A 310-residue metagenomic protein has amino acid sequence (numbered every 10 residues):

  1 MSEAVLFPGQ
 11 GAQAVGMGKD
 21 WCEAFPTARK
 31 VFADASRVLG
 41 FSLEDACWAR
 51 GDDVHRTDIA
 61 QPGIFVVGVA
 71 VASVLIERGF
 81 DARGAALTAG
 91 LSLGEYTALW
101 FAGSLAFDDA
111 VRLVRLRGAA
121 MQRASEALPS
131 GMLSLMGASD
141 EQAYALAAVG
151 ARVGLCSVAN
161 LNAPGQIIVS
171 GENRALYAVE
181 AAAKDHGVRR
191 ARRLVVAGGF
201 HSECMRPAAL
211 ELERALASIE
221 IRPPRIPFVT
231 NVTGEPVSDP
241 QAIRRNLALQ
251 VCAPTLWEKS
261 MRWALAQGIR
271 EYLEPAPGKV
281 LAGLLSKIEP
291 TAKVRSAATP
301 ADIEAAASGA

Functional and structural regions predicted by a protein language model:
M1-Y144, R190, L194, E271-A305: FabD-like malonyl-/acyl-CoA
Q10-A12, R37-L39, A102-A253: Alpha/beta catalytic cores of group-transfer enzymes, especially the acyltransferase/condensing modules of polyketide
G68, E211-L216, S238-T255, Y272 (+3 more regions): Non-catalytic peripheral regions of patatin-like phospholipases
I76, K184, L265-G268: Non-catalytic positions within long, well-ordered alpha-helices that form the structural scaffold/packing of enzyme
S92, E220, G268: Conserved functional loop/turn residues at catalytic and ligand-binding sites
V229, A248, M261-L265, A282: Generic hydrophobic alpha-helical scaffold/packing signal
C252-I269: A short, acidic, amphipathic alpha-helical segment used as a generic capping/interface helix at domain edges
